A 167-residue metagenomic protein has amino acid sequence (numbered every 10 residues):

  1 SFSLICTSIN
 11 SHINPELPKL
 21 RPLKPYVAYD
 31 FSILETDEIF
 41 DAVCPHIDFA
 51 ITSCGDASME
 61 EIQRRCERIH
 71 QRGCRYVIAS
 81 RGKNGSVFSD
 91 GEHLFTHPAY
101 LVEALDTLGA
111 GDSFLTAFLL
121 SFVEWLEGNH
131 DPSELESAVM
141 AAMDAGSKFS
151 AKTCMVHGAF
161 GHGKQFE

Functional and structural regions predicted by a protein language model:
S1-S11: Conserved phosphate-binding/catalytic loop of the ribokinase/pfkB sugar-kinase fold
S8-I9, F31, S80, A110: Replace "coordinates the UDP/GDP/TDP-sugar" with "coordinates nucleotide-activated sugar donors
N10-S11, C54, D112: Alpha-helix N-cap/helix-start capping motif
H12, E35, E103: Short alpha-helical
P15-T96, E136: Conserved phosphate/ATP/ADP-binding segment of small-molecule kinases
I62-E167: Conserved phosphate-binding/catalytic region of the ribokinase-like
